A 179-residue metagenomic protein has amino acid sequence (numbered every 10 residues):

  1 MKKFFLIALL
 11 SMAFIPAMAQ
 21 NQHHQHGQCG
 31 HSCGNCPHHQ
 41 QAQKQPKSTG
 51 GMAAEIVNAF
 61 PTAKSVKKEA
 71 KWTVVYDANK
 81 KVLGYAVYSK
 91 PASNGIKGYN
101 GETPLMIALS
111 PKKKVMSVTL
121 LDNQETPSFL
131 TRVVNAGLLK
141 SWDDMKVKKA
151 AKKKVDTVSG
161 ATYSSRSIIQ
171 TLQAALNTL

Functional and structural regions predicted by a protein language model:
M1-F4, Q20: Positively charged n-region of N-terminal signal peptides that target proteins for export
K2-K3, M12, N58: Short non-domain terminal segments
I7-P16: Bacterial N-terminal signal peptides
N21-R166, A174, T178-L179: Flexible, solvent-exposed loop/hinge segments and secondary-structure transition points
T171: Charged phosphate-binding loop/patch that engages nucleotide di/tri-phosphates or the phosphate backbone of nucleic
